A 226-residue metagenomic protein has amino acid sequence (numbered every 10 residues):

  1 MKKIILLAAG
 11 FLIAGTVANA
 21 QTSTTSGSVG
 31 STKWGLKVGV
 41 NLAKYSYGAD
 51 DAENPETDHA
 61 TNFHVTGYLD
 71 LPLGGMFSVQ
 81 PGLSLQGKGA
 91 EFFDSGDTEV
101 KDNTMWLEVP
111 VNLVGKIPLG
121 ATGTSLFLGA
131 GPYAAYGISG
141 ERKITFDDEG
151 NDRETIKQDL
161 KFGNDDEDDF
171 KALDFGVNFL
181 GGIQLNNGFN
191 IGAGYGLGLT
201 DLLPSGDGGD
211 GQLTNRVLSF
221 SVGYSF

Functional and structural regions predicted by a protein language model:
M1-G30: Cleavable N-terminal export/targeting peptides
S26-G30, N54-T61, T98-M105, D168-K171 (+1 more regions): Replace "Gram-negative outer membrane beta-barrel proteins" with "bacterial and organellar outer membrane beta-barrel
S28, T32, V40-S46, D70-G150 (+1 more regions): Gram-negative (and chloroplast) outer-membrane scaffold detector with strong preference for beta-barrel transmembrane
K37-L73: Long, hydrophobic/aromatic N-terminal blocks
A49-A52, D94-D97, K157-D165: Extracytoplasmic loops and strand-loop junctions of Gram-negative outer membrane beta-barrel proteins
G82-S84, K88-F93, D165-D169, N178-F226: Predominantly the C-terminal beta-signal and adjacent terminal strand-loop region of outer-membrane beta-barrel
D147-K161: Surface-exposed loop/turn segments flanking beta-strands in extracellular/periplasmic regions
L173-F175: Amphipathic alpha-helical segment used for protein-protein interaction
